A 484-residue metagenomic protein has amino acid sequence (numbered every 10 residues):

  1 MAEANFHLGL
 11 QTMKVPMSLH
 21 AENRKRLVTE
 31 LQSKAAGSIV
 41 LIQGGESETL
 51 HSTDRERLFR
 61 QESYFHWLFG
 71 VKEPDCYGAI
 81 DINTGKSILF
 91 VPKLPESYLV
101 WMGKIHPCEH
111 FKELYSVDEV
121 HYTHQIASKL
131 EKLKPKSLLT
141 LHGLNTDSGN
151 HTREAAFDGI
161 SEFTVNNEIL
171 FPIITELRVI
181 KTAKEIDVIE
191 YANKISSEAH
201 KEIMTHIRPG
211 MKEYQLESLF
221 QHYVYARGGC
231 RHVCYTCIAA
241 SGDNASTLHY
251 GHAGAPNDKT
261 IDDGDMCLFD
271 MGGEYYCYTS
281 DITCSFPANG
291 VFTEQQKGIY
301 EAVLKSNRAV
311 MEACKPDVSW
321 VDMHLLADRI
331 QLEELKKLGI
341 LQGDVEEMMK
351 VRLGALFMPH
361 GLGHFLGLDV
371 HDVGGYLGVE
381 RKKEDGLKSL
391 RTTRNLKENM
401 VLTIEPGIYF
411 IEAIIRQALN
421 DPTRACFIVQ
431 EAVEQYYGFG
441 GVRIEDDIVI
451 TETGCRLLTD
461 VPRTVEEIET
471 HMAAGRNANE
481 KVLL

Functional and structural regions predicted by a protein language model:
M1-L484: Active-site neighborhoods and metal-handling regions in enzymes and metal-associated proteins
